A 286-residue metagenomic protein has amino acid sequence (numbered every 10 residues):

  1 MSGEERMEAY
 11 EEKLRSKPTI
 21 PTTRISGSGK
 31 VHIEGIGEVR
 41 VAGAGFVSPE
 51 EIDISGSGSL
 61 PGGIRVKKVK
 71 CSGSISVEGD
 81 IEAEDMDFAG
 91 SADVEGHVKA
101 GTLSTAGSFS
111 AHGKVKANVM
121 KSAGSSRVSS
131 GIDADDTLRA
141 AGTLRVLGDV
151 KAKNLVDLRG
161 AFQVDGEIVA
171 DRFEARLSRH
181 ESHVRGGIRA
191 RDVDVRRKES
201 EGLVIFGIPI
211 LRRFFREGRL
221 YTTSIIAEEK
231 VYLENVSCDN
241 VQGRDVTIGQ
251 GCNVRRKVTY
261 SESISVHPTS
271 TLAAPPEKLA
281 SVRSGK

Functional and structural regions predicted by a protein language model:
M1-K286: Intrinsically disordered, low-complexity terminal regions
